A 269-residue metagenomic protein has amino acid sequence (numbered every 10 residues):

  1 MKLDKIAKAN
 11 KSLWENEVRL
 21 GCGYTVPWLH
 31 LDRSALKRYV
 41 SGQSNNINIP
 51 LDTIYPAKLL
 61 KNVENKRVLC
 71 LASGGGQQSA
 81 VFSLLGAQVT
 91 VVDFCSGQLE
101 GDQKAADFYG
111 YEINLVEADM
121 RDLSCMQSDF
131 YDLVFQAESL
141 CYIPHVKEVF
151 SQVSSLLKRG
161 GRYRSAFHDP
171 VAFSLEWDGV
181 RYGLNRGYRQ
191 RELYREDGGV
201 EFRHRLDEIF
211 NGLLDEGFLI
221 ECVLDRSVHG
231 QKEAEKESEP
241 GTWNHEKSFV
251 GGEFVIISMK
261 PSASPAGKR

Functional and structural regions predicted by a protein language model:
P27-E64: Conserved alpha-helix/loop element of class I SAM-dependent methyltransferases that forms part of the SAM/SAH-binding
R67-D122: Class I SAM-dependent methyltransferase SAM/SAH-binding core
R121, C125-V134: A short acidic, Gly/Pro-enriched loop at the edge of an enzyme's catalytic core that lines a small-molecule cofactor
D132-K147: A short SAM/SAH-binding and catalytic strip from SAM-dependent methyltransferases
K147-R162: A short glycine-rich, Lys/Arg-flanked "PGG" loop and its adjoining helix->strand segment in the class I
R162-E192: Conserved class I S-adenosyl-L-methionine
F167, V171, E192-E208: Acceptor-substrate binding/catalytic loop of class I
G199-V223: Short alpha-helix
